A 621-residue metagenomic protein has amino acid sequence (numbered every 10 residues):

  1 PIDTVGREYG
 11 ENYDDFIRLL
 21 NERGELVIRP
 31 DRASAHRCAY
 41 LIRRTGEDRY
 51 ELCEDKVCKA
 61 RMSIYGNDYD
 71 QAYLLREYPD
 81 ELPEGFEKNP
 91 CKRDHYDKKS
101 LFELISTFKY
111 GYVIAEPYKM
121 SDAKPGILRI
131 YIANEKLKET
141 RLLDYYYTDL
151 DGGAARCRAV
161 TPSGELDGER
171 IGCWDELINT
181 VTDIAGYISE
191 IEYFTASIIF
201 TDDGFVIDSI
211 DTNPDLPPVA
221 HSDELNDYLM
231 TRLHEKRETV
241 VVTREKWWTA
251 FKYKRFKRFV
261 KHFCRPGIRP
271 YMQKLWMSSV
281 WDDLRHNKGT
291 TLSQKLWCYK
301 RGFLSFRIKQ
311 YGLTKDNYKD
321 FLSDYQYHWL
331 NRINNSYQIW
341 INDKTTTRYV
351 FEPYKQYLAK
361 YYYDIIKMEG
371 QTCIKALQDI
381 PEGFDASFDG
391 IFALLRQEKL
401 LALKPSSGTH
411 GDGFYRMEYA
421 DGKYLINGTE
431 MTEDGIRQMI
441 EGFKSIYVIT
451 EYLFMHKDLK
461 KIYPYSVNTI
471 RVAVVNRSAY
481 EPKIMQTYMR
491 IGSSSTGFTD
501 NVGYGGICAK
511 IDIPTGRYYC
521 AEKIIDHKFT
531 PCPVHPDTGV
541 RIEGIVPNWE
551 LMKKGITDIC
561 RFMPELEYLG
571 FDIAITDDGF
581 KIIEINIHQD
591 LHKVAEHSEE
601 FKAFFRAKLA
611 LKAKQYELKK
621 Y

Functional and structural regions predicted by a protein language model:
P1-C38, F321-G413: A conserved helix-loop-beta module that forms one wall/lid of the active-site cleft in ATP-utilizing catalytic domains
D14-D15, E238-Y349, N476-S478: ATP-binding N-terminal substructure of ATP-dependent carboxylate-amine bond-forming enzymes
G24, R32, R37-G46, Y50-A159 (+4 more regions): Phosphate-binding site of ATP-dependent enzymes
R32, P117-K119, N134, I198-D202 (+9 more regions): Short, flexible loop/turn elements at secondary-structure junctions
D80-G85, R156-E169, D320-N335, F529-I542: A short, surface-exposed helix-loop junction/capping segment
R129-Y131, T195-I199, R471-A473, G570-D572: Short, surface-exposed charged micro-motifs
T161-Y193, F200-R265, R269, H527-T557 (+2 more regions): C-terminal active-site "lid" helix and adjoining low-complexity regulatory extension at the edge of ATP-using catalytic
T180-I184, T345-Y354, V448, G555-I559: Amphipathic alpha-helical segments that form well-ordered structural scaffolds and often line/cohere around active
